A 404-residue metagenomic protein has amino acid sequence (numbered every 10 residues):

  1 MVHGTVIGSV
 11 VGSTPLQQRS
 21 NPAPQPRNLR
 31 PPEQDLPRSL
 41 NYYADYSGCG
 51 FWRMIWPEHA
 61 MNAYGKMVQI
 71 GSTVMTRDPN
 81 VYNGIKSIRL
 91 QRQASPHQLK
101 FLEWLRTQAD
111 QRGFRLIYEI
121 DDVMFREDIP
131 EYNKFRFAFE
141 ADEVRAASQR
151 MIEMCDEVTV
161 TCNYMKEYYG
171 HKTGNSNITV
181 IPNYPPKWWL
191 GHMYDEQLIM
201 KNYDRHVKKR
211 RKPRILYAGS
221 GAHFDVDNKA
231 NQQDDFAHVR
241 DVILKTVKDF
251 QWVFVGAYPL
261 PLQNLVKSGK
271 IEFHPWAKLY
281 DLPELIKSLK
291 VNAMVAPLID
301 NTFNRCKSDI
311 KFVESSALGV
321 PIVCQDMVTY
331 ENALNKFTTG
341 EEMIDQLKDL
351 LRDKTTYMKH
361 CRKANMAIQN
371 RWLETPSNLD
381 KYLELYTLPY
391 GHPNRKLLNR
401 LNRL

Functional and structural regions predicted by a protein language model:
V2-S95: N-terminal pre-catalytic "stem/leader" segment of glycosyltransferase-like enzymes
Y42-W56, A60, N183-S288: Conserved catalytic-core segment of nucleotide-activated headgroup transferases in glycan assembly
T107-Q108, A138-V158: Membrane-proximal helix-turn-helix segments that form the acceptor-binding/catalytic region of lipid-linked
Y118-R145, K187-Y203, K208-R211, S220-A222 (+1 more regions): Acceptor-binding helix/loop patch of EC 2.4 sugar-transfer enzymes, predominantly nucleotide-sugar-dependent
R126, V226-D234, Y280, E284-A317 (+1 more regions): Nucleotide-sugar-dependent
Q149-I178, P185-H192, P259-P261, N332 (+1 more regions): A short, active-site helix/loop in glycosyltransferases that binds the activated sugar's phosphate group
L198, T355-K396: A charged, aromatic-enriched C-terminal amphipathic alpha-helix characteristic of glycosyltransferases across folds
E331-D349: Change "using UDP/GDP/dTDP sugars" to "using nucleotide sugars
